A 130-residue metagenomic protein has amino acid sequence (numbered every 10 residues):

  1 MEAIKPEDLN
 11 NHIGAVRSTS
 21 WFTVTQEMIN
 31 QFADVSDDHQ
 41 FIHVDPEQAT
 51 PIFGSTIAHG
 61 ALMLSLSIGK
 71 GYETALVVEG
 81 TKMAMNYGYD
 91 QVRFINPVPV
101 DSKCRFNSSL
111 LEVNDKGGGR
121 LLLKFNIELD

Functional and structural regions predicted by a protein language model:
M1-A58: Catalytic strand-loop segment that frames the active site of acyl-thioester-processing enzymes
M1-H12, N96-D130: HotDog/MaoC-like acyl-thioester-processing domains
N30-A33, L64-I68: Predominant activation on well-ordered alpha-helical scaffold segments within soluble catalytic domains
I52-S55, I68-N107, L111: Hydrophobic beta-strand-centered segment that forms part of the acyl-chain substrate-binding groove
